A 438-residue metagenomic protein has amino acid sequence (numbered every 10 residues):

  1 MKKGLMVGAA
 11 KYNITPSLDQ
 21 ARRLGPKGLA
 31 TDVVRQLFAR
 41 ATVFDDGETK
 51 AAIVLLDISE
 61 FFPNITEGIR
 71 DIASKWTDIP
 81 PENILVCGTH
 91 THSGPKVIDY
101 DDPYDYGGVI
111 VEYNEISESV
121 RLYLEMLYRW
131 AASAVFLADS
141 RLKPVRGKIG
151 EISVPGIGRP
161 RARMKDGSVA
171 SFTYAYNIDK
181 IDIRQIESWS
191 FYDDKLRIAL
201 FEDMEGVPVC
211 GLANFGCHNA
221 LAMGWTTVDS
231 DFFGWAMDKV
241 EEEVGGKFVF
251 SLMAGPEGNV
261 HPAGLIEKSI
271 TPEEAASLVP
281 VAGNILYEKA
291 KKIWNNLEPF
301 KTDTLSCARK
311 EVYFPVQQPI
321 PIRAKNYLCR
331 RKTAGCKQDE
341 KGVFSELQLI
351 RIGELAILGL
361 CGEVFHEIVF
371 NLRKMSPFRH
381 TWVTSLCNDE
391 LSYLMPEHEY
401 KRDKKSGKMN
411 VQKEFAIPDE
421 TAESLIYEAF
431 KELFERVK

Functional and structural regions predicted by a protein language model:
M1-V249, M253-P256, V260, G264-I266 (+4 more regions): Conserved beta-alpha junction segments in alpha/beta enzyme cores
L286: Anionic-ligand-binding alpha/beta catalytic cores of soluble enzymes and soluble regulatory domains that recognize
